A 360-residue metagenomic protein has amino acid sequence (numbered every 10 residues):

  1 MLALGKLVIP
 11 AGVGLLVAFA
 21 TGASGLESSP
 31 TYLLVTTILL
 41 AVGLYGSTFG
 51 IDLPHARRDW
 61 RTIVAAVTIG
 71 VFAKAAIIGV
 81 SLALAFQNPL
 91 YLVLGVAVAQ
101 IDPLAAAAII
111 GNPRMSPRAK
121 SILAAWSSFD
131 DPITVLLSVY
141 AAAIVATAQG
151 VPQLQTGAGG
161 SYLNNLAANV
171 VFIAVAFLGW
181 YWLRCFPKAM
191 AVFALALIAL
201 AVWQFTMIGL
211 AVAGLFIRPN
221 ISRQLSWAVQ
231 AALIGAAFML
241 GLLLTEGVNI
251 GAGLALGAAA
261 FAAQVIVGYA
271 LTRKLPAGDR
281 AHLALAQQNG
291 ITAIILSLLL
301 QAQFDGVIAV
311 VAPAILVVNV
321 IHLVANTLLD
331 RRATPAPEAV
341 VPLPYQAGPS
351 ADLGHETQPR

Functional and structural regions predicted by a protein language model:
M1-P359: Transmembrane helical cores of multi-pass secondary ion antiporters/exchangers
